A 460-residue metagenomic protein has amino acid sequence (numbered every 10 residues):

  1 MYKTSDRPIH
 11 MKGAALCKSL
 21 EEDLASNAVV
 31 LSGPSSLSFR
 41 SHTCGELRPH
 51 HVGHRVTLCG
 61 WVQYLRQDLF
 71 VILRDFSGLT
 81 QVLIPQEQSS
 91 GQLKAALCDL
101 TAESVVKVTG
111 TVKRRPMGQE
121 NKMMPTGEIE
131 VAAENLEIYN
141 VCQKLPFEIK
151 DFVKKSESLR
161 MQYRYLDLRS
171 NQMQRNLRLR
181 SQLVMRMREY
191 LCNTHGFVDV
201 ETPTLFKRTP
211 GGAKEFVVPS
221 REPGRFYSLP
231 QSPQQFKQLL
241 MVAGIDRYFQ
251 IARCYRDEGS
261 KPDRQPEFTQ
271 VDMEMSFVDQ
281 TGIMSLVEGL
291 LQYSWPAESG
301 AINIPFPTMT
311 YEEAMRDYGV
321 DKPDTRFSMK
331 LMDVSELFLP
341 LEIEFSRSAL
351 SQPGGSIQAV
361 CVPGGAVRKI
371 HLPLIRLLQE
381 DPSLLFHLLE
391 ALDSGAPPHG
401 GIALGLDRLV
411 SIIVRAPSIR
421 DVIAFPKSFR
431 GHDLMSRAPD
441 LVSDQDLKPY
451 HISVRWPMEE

Functional and structural regions predicted by a protein language model:
M1-E460: Class II aminoacyl-tRNA synthetase catalytic cores and aaRS-like
